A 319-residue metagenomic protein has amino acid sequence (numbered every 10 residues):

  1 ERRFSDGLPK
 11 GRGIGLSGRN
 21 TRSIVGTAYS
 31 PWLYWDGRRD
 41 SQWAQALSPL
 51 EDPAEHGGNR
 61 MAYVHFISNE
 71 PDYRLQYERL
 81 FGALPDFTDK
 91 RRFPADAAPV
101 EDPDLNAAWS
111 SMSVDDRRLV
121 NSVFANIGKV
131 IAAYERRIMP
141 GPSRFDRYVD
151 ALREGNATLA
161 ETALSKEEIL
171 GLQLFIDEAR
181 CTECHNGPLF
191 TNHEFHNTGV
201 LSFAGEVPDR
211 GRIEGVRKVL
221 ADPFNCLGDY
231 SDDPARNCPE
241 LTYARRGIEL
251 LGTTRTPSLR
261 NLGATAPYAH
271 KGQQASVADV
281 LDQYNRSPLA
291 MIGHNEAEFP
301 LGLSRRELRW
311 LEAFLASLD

Functional and structural regions predicted by a protein language model:
E1-D319: Periplasmic c-type cytochrome electron-transfer domains
